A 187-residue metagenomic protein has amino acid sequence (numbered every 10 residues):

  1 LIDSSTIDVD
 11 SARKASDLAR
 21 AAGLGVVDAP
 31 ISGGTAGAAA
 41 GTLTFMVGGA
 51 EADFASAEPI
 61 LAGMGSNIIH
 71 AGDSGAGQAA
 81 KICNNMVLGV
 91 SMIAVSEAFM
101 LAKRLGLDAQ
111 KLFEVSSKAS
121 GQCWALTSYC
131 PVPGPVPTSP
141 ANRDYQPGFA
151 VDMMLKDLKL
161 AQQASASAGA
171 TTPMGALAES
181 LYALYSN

Functional and structural regions predicted by a protein language model:
D3-N85: Rossmann-fold dinucleotide-binding core
S56, A76-N187: Helical "substrate-binding/catalytic lid" subdomain of Rossmann-like NAD(P)-dependent dehydrogenases/reductases
